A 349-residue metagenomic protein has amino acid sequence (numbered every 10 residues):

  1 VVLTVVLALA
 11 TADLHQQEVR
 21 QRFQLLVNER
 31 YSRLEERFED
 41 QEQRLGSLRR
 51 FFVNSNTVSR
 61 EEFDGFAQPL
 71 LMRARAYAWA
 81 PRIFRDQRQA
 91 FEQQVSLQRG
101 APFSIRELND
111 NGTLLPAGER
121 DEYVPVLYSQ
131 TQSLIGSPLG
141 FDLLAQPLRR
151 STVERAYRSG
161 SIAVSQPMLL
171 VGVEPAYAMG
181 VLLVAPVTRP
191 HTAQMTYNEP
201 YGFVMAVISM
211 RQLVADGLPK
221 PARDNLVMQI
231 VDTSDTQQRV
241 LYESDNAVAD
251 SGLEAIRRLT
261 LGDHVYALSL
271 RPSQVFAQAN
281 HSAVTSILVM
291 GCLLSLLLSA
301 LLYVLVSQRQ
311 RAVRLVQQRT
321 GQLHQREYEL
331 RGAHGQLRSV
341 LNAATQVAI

Functional and structural regions predicted by a protein language model:
V1-L14, V289-S299: Extreme N-terminal signal-anchor transmembrane helix of membrane signaling/transducer proteins, especially in bacteria
L9-L45, F52-R60: Membrane-proximal amphipathic alpha-helices that sit immediately adjacent to an N-terminal transmembrane/signal-anchor
R20, Q24-N28, V53-L270: Intrinsically disordered, low-complexity polar/acidic regions
L45, Y77, A348-I349: Short hydrophobic secondary-structure edge segments in sensory/regulatory modules of signaling proteins
R271-G291: Membrane-interface helix-start motif
S299-G321: Juxtamembrane interface at the cytosolic side of transmembrane helices
L323-I349: PAS/LOV and related PAS-like sensory modules
